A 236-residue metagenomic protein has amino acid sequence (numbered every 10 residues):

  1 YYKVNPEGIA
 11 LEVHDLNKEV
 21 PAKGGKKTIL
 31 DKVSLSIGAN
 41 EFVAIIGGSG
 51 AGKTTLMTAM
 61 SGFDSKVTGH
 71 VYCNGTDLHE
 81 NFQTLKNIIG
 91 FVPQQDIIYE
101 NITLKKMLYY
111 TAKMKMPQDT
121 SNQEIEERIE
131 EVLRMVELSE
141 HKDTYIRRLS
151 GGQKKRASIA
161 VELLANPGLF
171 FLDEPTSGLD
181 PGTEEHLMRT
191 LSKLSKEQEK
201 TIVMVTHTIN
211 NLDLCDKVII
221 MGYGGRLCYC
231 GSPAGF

Functional and structural regions predicted by a protein language model:
I46-S49: The feature captures the beta-strand-to-loop junction immediately N-terminal to the Walker
S61: Helix-to-loop junction immediately C-terminal to a conserved catalytic motif
H70-T84: ABC ATPase NBD Q-loop/coupling interface
E100-P117: Q-loop/switch helix immediately C-terminal to the Walker
Y109, E124-H141: Conserved ABC ATPase "signature" region
I159-A160, L187: Hydrophobic anchor residue at the start of the ABC signature
L164-G168: A short, proline-enriched helix->beta-strand linker immediately N-terminal to the Walker B motif in ABC-type P-loop
F170-D173: Catalytic Walker B motif of ABC-type/P-loop ATPase nucleotide-binding domains
